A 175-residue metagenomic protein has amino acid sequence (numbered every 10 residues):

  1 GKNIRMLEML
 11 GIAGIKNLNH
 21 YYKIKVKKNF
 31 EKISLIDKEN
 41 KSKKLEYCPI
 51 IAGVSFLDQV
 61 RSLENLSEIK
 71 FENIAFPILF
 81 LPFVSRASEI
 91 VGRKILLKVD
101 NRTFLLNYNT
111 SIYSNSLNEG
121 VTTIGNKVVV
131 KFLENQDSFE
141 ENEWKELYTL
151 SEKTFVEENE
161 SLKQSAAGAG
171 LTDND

Functional and structural regions predicted by a protein language model:
G1-N40: N-terminal low-complexity or amphipathic/hydrophobic leaders
I4, G53-V60, E119-T122, L147: Aromatic-enriched hydrophobic runs in primary sequence
K23-S34, K43-A52, K98-L105, G125-L133: Short, surface-exposed, charge-dense and proline/glycine-enriched linear segments
K41-N107: A generic, well-ordered mixed alpha/beta core segment in the N-terminal half of proteins
S85-D175: Glycine-rich, aromatic-bearing surface loops/beta-hairpins
